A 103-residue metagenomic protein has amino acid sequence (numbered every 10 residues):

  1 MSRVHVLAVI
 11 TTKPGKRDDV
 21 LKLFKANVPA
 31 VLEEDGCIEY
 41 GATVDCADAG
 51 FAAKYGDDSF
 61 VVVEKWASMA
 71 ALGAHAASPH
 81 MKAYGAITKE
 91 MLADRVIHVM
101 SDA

Functional and structural regions predicted by a protein language model:
S2-V4, G41-D58, Y84-A103: Glycine-rich beta-strand-turn "strand-cap" elements at beta-sheet edges
H5-I10: Active-site-flanking beta-strand signature of metal-NTP-handling nucleotidyl enzymes and homologous cyclase-like
T11-G15, W66-A67: Structural beta->alpha junctions
K13, Y55, A74-A77: Alpha-helix initiation/capping motif
K16-A42, H80-T88: Short amphipathic alpha-helical segments
D18, A67-A77: Short amphipathic alpha-helices within nucleic acid-binding modules
L32, A67, L92-A93: Short conserved AdoMet
S59, V63-W66: Short, structured active-site "lid" loops
